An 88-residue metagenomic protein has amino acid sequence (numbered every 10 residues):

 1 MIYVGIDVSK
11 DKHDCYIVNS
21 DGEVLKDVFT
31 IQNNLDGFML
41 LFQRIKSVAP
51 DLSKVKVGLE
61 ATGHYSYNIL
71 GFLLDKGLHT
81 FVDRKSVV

Functional and structural regions predicted by a protein language model:
M1-S86: Phosphate- and other anionic-substrate recognition elements at nucleic-acid/protein interfaces
